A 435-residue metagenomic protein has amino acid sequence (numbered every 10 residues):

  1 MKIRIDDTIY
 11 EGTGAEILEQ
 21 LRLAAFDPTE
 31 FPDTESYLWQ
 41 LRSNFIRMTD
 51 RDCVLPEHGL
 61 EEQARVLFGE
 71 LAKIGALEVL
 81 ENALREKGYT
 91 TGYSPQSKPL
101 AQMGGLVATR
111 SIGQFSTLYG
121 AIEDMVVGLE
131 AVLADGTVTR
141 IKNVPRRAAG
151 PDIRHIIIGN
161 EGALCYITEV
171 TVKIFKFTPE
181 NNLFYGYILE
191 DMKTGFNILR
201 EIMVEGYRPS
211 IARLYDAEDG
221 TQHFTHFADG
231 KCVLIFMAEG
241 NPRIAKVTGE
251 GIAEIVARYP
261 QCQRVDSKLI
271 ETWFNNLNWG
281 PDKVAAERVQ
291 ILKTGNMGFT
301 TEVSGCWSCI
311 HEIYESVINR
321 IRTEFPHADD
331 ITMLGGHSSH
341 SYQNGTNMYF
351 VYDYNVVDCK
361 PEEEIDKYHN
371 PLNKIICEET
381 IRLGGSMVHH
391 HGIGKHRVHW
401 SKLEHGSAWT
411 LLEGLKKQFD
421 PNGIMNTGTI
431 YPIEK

Functional and structural regions predicted by a protein language model:
M1-P28: Compositionally biased, non-globular sequence tracts
D7-Y10, D52-G59, A72, L183-I188 (+2 more regions): Short cationic amphipathic helices and targeting signals
T13, K73-L80, Q102, C306: Short, structural beta-strand-to-alpha-helix junction motif
T29, S43-G75, E86, T91-Y93: Glycine-rich N-terminal segment of FAD-binding domains in flavoprotein oxidoreductases, spanning the beta-loop-helix
D33-Y37, T194-I375, L383: C-terminal substrate-recognition/cap domain of FAD-linked oxidoreductases
E78-R213: FAD-binding subdomain of flavoenzyme oxidoreductases
T137, I393-K435: Activity-critical C-terminal alpha-helical subdomain
